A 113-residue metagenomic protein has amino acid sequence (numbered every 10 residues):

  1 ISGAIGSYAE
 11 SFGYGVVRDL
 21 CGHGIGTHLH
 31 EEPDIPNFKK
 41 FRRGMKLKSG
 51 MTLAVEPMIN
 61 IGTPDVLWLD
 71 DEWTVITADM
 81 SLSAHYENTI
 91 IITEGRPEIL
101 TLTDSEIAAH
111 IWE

Functional and structural regions predicted by a protein language model:
I1-E113: Active-site neighborhoods and metal-handling regions in enzymes and metal-associated proteins
